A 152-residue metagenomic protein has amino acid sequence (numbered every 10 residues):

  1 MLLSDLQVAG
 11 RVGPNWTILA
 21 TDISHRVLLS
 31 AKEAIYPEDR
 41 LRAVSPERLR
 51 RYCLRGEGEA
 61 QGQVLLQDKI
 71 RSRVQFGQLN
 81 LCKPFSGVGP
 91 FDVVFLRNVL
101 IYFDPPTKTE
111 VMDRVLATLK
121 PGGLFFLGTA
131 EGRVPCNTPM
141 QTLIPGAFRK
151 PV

Functional and structural regions predicted by a protein language model:
M1-R11: Conserved SAM-binding loop of SAM-dependent methyltransferases across substrates and taxa, primarily the Class I
A9-F95, V99-F103, T107, G132-V134: Extended basic-aromatic, gly/pro-enriched interface segments that bind polyanionic ligands
V93, V134-V152: Core SAM-dependent methyltransferase catalytic element
L96, T107-K108, L127, P145: Signature of N6-adenine DNA methyltransferases within the class I
T109-P121: A short glycine-rich, Lys/Arg-flanked "PGG" loop and its adjoining helix->strand segment in the class I
M112, G128-V134: Conserved Class I SAM-dependent methyltransferase catalytic core
P121-T129: Conserved beta-strand signature within the Rossmann-like core of class I S-adenosyl-L-methionine
